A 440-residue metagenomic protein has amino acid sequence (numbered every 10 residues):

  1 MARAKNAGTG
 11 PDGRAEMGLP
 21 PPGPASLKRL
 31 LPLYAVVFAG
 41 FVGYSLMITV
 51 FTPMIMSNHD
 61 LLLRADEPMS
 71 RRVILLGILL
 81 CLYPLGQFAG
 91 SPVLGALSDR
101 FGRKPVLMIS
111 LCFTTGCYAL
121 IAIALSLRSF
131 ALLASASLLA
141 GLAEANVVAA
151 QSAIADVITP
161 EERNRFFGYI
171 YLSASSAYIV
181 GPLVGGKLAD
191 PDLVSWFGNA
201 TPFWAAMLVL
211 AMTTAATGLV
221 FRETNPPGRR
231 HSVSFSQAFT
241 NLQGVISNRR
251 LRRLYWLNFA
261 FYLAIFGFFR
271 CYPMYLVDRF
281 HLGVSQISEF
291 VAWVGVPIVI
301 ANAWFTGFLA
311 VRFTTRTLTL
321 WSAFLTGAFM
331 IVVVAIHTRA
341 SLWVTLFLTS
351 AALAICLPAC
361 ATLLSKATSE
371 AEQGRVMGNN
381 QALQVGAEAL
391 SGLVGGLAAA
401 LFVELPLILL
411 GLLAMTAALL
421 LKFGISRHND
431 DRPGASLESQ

Functional and structural regions predicted by a protein language model:
G13-L27, R222-W256, Q440: Juxtamembrane intracellular "pre-TM" segments in multi-pass secondary transporters
F38, C117, F130-A145, S341-I355: Hydrophobic core of transmembrane alpha-helices in multi-pass small-molecule transporters, especially MFS/SLC-type
V50-V73, R270-Q286: Short amphipathic helix-loop junctions that connect adjacent transmembrane helices in Major Facilitator Superfamily/SLC
A89-G102, A301-T315, A399: Helix-to-loop junctions at the C-terminal end of transmembrane segments in multipass secondary transporters
C112-L127, F324-H337: C-terminal ends and interior cores of transmembrane alpha-helices in multi-pass membrane transporters/permeases
A136-A174: Cytoplasmic helix-loop-helix junction between adjacent transmembrane helices in 12-TM secondary transporters
R316-C360: C-terminal transmembrane helical hairpin of 12-TM major facilitator-type secondary transporters
E372-L401: A late C-terminal transmembrane helix in Major Facilitator Superfamily
